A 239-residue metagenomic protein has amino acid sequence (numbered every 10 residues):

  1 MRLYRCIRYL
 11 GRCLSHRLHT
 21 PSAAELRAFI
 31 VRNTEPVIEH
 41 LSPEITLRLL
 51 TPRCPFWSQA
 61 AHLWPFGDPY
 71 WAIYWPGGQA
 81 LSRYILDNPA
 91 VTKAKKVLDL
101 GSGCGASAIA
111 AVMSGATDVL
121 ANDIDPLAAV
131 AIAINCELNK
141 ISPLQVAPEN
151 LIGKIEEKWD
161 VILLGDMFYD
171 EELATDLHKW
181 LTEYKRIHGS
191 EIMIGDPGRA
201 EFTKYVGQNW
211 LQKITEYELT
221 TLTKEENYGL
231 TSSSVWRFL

Functional and structural regions predicted by a protein language model:
R2-L239: S-adenosylmethionine-dependent methyltransferases
